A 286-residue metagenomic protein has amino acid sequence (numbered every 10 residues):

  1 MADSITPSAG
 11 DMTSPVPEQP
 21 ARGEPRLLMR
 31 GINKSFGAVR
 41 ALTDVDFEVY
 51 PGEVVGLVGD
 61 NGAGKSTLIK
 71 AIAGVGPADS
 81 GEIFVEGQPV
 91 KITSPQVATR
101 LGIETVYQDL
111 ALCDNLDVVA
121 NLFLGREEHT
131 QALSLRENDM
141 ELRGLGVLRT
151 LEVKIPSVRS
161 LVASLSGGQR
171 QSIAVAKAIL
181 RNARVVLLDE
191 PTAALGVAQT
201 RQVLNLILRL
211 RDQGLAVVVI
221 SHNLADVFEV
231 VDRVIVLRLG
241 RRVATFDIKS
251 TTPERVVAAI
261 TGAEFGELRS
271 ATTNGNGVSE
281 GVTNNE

Functional and structural regions predicted by a protein language model:
A2-E286: Glycine-rich phosphate-binding loops of nucleotide-dependent enzymes
